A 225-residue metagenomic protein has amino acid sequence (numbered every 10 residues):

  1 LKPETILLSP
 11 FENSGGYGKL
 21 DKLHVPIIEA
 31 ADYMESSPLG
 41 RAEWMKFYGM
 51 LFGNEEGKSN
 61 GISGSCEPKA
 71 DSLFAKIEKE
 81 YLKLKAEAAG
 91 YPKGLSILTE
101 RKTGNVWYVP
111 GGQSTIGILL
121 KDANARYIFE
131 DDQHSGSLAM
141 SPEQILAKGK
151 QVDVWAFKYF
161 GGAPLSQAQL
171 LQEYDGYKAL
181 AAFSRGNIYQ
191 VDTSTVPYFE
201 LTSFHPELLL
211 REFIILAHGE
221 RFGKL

Functional and structural regions predicted by a protein language model:
E4-L7, N13-N105, E130, S194-L225: Extracytoplasmic substrate-binding proteins
P10-F11, G111, G136, F204: Residue-level recognition of alpha-helix initiation/capping sites
S14-Y17, A42, V109-G117, Y174: Short, surface-exposed alpha-helical segments at coil->helix boundaries
L23-V25, A123-N124, S184: Short, structured coil segments at secondary-structure junctions
E80-S166: Flexible, glycine-rich surface segments
G136-G219: C-terminal soluble interaction/assembly domains
